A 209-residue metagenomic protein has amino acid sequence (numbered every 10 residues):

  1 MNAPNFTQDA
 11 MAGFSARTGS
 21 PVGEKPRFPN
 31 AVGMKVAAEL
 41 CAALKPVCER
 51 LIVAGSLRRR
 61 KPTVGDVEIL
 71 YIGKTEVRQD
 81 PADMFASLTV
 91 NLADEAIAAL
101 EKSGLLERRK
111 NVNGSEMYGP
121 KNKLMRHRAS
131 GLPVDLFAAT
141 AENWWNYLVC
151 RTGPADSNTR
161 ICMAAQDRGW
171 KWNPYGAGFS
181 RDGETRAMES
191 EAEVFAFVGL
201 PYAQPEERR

Functional and structural regions predicted by a protein language model:
P4-N5, E39: Contiguous N-terminal and early-domain "leader" segments and peripheral loops that mark the onset or edge of a domain
N5-V32, P81-R209: Acidic, metal-coordinating catalytic segment for phosphate/diphosphate chemistry, firing primarily on the Nudix
K35: Short, conserved clusters of charged catalytic residues that mark active-site and nucleotide-handling motifs
A38-P81: Active-site nucleotide-donor binding segment shared across nucleotidyl transfer reactions
